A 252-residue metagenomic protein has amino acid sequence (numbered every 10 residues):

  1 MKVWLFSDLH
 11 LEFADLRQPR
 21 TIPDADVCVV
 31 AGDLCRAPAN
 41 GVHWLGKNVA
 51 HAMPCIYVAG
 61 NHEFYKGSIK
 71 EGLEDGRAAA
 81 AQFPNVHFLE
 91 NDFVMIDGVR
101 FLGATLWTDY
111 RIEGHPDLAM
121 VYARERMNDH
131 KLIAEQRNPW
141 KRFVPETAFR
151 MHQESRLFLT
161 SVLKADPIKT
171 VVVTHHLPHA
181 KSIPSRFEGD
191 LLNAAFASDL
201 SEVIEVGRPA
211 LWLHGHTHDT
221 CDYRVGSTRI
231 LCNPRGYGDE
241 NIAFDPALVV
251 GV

Functional and structural regions predicted by a protein language model:
M1-V58, F64-L73, E135-N138, R142-P145: N-terminal active-site segment of His-dependent metallophosphoesterases
M1-W4, F93-G103, R224-R229: Beta-strand-turn-beta hairpins that frame and shape the catalytic cleft of phosphate-ester-processing enzymes
L5-S7, C28-D33, I56-N61, H87-N91 (+4 more regions): Active-site neighborhood of phospho(di)ester-bond hydrolases with catalytic His/Asp-centered motifs
H10-L16, R36-N40, H62-L73, F93-M95 (+4 more regions): Active-site environment of divalent metal-dependent phosphoester hydrolases
I22-P23, I96, V162-I168, V206: Glycine-rich phosphate-binding loop signature in dinucleotide/nucleotide-binding domains
I56-Y122: A basic- and aromatic-enriched beta-loop-alpha substructure that forms the phosphate/nucleotide- and DNA/RNA-contacting
A81, P184, D190-A210, H218-V252: Binuclear metal-dependent phosphoesterase catalytic core
L102-V171, P178-F187: Active-site-proximal loop/helix segment associated with metal-binding centers of metalloenzymes
